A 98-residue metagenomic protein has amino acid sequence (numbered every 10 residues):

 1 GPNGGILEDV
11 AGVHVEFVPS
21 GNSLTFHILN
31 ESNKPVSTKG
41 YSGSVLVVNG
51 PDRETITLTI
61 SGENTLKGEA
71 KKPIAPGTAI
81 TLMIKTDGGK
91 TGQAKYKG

Functional and structural regions predicted by a protein language model:
G1-G98: Intrinsically disordered, low-complexity terminal tails/loops enriched in metal-binding residues
